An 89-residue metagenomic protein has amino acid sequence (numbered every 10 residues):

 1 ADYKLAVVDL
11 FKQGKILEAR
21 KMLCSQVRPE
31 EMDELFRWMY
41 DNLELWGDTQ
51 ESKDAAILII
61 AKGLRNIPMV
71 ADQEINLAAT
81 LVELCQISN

Functional and structural regions predicted by a protein language model:
A1-D2: Long, charge-dense, solvent-exposed interaction surfaces that engage phosphate-rich ligands
L5-N89: Helix-rich C-terminal "collar"/helical-bundle subdomain used as an assembly and partner-interaction module in RFC-like
